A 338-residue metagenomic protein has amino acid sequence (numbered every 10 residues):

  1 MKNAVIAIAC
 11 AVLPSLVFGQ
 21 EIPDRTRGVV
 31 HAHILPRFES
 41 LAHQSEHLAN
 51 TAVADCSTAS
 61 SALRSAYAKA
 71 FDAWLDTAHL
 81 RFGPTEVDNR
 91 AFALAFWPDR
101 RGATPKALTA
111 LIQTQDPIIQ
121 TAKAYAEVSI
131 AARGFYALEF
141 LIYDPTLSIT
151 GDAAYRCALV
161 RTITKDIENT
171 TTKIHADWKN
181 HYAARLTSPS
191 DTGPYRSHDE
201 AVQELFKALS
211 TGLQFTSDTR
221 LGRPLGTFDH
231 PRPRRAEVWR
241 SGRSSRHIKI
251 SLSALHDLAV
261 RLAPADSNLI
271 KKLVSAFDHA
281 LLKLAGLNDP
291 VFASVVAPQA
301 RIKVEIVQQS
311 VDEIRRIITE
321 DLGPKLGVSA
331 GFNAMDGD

Functional and structural regions predicted by a protein language model:
M1-A4: Positively charged n-region of N-terminal signal peptides that target proteins for export
I6-A7, V17: Cleavable N-terminal signal peptides
Q20-D338: Mature extracytoplasmic or organellar-lumen-exposed domains after removal of signal/transit peptides
